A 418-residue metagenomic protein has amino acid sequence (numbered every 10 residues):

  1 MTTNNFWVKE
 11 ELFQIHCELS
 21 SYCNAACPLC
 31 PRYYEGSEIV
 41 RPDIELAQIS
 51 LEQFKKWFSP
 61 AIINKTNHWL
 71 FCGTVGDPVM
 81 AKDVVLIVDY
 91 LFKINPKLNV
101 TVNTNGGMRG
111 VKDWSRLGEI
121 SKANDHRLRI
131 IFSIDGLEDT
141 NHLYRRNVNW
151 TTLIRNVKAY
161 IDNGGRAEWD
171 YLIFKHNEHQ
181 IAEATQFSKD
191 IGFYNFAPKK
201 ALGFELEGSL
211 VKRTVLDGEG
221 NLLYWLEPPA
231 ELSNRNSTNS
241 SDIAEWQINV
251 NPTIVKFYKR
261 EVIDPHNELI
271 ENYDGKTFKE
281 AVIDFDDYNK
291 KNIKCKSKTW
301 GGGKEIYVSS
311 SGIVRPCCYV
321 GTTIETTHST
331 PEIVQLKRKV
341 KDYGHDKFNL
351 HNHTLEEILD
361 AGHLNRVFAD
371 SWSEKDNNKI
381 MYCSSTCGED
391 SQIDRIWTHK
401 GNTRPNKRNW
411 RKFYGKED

Functional and structural regions predicted by a protein language model:
M1-Q14, Y33, S37, I313-D418: Flexible mid-to-C-terminal extensions adjoining Fe-S/redox cofactors in radical SAM and related proteins
M1-T2, Q14-S20, C30, L46-W57 (+3 more regions): SEC14/CRAL-TRIO lipid-binding/transfer domains and related phosphoinositide-recognition modules that form deep
E10, E18, Y34, E38-I44 (+5 more regions): Radical SAM enzyme [4Fe-4S]-AdoMet core and its adjacent flexible, acidic and glycine-rich loops/tails across
F13-L29, G73, W169-Y171: Conserved beta-strand->loop/alpha-helix structural units within folded catalytic cores of enzymes with alpha/beta
H16, S20, N24, N292 (+2 more regions): Residues immediately within or flanking Cys/His clusters that coordinate Zn2+ in small zinc-binding modules
Y22-A25, R32-G36, L51-G136: Conserved SAM/AdoMet-binding glycine-rich loop
A26, C30, T140, Y144 (+1 more regions): Residues that scaffold the ATP/ADP-binding catalytic core of kinase and kinase-like folds
F54, L153, L355-I358: Hydrophobic/aromatic residues in well-formed alpha-helices
